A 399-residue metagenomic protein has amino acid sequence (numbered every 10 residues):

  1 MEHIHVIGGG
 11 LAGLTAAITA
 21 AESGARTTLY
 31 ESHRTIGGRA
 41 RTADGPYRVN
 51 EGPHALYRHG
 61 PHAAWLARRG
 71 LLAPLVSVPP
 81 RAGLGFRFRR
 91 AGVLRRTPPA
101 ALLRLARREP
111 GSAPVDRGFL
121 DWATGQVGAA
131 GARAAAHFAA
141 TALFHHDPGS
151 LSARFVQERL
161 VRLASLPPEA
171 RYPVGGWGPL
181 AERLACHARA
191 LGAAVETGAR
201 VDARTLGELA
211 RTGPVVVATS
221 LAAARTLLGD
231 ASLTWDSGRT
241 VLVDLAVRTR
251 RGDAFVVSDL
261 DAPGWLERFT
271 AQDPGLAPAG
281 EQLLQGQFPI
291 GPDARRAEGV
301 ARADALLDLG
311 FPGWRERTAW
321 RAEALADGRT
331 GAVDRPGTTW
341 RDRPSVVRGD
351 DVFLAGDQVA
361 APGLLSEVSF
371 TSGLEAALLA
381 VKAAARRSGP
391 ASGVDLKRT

Functional and structural regions predicted by a protein language model:
E2-L29, A380: N-terminal Rossmann-like FAD-binding beta1-loop-alpha1 element of flavoenzymes
A12, T35, A222: Conserved Rossmann-like nucleotide-cofactor binding loop
A21-D44: Glycine-rich FAD pyrophosphate-binding loop
R41-G60, A106-E109: Glycine-rich active-site loop/strand segments that organize a redox cofactor
R58-R154, E158-A170: Mobile amphipathic helical/loop "lid" adjacent to a hydrophobic cofactor/ligand pocket
E158-R211: Helical element adjacent to the flavin cofactor pocket in flavoenzyme catalytic cores
A199-R296, R343, A391-R398: Mid-domain catalytic core of redox enzymes that form a hydrophobic substrate pocket/lid adjacent to a catalytic redox
F269, G275-T399: Conserved flavin/dinucleotide-binding core of flavoenzymes
